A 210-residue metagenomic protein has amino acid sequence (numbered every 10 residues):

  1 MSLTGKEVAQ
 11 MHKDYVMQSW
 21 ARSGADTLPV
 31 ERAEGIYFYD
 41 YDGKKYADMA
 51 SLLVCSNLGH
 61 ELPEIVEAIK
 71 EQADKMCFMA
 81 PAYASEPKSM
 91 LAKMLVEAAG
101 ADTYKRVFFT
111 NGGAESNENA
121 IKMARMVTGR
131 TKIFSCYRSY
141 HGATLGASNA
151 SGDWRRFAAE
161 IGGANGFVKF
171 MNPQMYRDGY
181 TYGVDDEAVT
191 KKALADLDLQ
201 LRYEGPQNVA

Functional and structural regions predicted by a protein language model:
M1-E34: Active-site-adjacent loop/helix segments that line or gate small-molecule/cofactor pockets in enzymes
S2, K45-F134: Glycine-rich loop-to-alpha-helix module at the N-terminal edge of alpha/beta enzyme cores
S2, K6, Q10, R32 (+7 more regions): Electropositive phosphate-/nucleotide-binding environments in soluble metabolic enzymes
K6-Q10, D14, K44, E67 (+6 more regions): Replace "anionic and nucleotidyl ligands
T27-A50: Active-site and channel-lining beta-strand-loop segments that bind or position nucleotide-derived/phosphorylated
V30, L58, M76, S148-A150 (+1 more regions): Short clusters of hydrophobic/aromatic residues that line enzyme substrate/ligand-binding pockets
A47-A50, M171, A210: Short beta-strands and strand-loop turn motifs
M94-N208: PLP-dependent aspartate aminotransferase-fold enzymes
